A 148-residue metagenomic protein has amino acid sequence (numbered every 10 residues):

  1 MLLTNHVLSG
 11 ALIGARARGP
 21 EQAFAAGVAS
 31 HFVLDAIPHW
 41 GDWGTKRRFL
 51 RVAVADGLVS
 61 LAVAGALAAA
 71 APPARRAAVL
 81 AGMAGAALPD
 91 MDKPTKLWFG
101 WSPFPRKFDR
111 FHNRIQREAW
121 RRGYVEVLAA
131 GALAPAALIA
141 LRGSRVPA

Functional and structural regions predicted by a protein language model:
M1-A148: N-terminal membrane-targeting hydrophobic helices
